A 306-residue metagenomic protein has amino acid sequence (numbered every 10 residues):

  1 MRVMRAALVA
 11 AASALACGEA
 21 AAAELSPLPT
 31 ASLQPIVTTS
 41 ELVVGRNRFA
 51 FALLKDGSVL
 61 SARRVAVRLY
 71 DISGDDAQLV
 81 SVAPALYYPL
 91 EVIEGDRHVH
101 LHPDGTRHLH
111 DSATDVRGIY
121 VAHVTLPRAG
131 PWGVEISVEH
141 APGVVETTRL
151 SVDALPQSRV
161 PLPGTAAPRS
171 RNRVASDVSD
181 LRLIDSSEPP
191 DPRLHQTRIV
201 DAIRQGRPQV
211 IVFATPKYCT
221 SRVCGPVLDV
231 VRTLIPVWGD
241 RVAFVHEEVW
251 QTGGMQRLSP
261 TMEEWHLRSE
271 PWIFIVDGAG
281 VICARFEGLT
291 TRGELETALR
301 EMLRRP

Functional and structural regions predicted by a protein language model:
A6-A16: Bacterial N-terminal signal peptides
G18-A20: Bacterial signal peptide processing site
A23-D185: Contiguous segments within soluble domain cores/interaction surfaces
R159-P161, V178, I282-P306: Thiol-/selenol-based redox modules, centered on thioredoxin-like and closely related oxidoreductase domains
D180-D185, D191, I199-T220: Short active-site neighborhood of thiol/selenol oxidoreductases, capturing the structured segment around
G206-V210, G239-F244, E270, G278: Loop/turn elements at helix/coil->beta-strand transitions in domains of secreted/extracellular proteins
S221-W238: Typically the conserved alpha-helix immediately C-terminal to a functionally engaged Cys/Sec in thioredoxin-like
H246-E270, I275-I282, R300-L303: Thioredoxin-like thiol-disulfide oxidoreductase module
